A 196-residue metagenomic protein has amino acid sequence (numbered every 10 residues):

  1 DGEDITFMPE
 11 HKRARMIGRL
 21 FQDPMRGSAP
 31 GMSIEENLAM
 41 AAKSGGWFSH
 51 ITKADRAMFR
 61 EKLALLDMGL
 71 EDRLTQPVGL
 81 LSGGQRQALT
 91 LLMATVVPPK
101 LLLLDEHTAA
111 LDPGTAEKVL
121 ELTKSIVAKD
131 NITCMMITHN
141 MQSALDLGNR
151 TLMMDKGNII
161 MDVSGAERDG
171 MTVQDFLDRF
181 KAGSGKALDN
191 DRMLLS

Functional and structural regions predicted by a protein language model:
D1-R13, G165-E167: ABC ATPase NBD Q-loop/coupling interface
M32-S44: Q-loop/switch helix immediately C-terminal to the Walker
L81, A94-T95: ABC ATPase signature
V96-K100: A short, proline-enriched helix->beta-strand linker immediately N-terminal to the Walker B motif in ABC-type P-loop
L102-D105: Catalytic Walker B motif of ABC-type/P-loop ATPase nucleotide-binding domains
E117-K129: Helical segment within the ABC ATPase nucleotide-binding domain
T138-H139: H-loop/switch region of ABC-family ATPase nucleotide-binding domains
N158-S184: Conserved beta-strand-loop-alpha-helix hinge in the C-terminal portion of ABC ATPase nucleotide-binding domains
